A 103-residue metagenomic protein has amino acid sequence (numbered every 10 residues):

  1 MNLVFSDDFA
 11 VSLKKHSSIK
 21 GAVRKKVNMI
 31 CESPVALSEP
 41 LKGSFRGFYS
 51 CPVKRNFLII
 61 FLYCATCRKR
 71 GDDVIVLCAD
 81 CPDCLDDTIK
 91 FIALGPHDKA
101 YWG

Functional and structural regions predicted by a protein language model:
M1-N28: Arg/Lys-rich, positively charged N-terminal/basic patches that mediate binding to nucleic acids
D8, R46, P96: Residues that form or immediately flank small-molecule/cofactor binding pockets and catalytic motifs
S12, K20, L37, F48 (+2 more regions): A broad, structure-centric signal for solvent-exposed, well-ordered loop/edge residues that line or flank functional
G21-R24, E32, L94, G103: Compositionally biased, low-hydrophobicity segments enriched in charged and small polar residues
M29-V53: A short, surface-exposed loop/turn module that caps and links secondary-structure elements
V53-L58, Y63-G103: Enriched for short, Lys/Arg-rich terminal
